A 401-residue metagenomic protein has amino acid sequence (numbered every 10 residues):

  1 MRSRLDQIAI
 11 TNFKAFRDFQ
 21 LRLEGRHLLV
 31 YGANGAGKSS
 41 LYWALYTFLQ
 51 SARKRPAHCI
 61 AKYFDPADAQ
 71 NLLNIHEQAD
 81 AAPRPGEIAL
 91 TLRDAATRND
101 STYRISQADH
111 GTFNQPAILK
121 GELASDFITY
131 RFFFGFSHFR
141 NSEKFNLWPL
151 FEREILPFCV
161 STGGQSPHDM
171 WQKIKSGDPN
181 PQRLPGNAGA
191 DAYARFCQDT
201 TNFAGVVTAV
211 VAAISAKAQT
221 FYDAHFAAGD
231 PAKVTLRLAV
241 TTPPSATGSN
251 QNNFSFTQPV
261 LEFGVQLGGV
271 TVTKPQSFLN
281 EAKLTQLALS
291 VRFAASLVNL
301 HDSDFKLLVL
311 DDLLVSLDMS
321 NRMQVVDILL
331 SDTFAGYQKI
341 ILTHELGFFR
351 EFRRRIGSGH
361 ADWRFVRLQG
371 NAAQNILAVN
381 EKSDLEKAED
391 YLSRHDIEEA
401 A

Functional and structural regions predicted by a protein language model:
M1, Q324-A401: C-terminal lobe/lid and adjacent interdomain/linker elements of RecA-like ASCE P-loop ATPase modules
M1-Y46, L267-P275: Pre-Walker A-like glycine/lysine-rich segment at the N-terminus of P-loop NTPase domains
E24-D65, N280-A295: Phosphate-binding glycine-rich loops of NTP-binding sites
Y31-A36, T257-Q258, E262-R292, L317: Conserved ABC ATPase signature
H58-G164, A212-A227, K233, A246-F254: Nucleotide-state sensing region of NTPase/ATPase domains
A188-L279, V298-H301: Extended helical coiled-coil dimerization/tether regions that scaffold and oligomerize large DNA-maintenance assemblies
E281, D302, S316-M319, M323: Conserved D-loop-proximal element of ABC-family nucleotide-binding domains
L307-D312: Catalytic Walker B motif of ABC-type/P-loop ATPase nucleotide-binding domains
